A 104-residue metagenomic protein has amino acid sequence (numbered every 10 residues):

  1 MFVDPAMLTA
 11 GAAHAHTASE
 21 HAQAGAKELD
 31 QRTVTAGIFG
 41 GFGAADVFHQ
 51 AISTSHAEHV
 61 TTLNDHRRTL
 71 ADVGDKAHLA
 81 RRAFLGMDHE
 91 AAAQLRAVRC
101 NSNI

Functional and structural regions predicted by a protein language model:
M1-I104: N-terminal secretion-targeting helices of virulence/extracellular proteins, encompassing both classical Sec signal
